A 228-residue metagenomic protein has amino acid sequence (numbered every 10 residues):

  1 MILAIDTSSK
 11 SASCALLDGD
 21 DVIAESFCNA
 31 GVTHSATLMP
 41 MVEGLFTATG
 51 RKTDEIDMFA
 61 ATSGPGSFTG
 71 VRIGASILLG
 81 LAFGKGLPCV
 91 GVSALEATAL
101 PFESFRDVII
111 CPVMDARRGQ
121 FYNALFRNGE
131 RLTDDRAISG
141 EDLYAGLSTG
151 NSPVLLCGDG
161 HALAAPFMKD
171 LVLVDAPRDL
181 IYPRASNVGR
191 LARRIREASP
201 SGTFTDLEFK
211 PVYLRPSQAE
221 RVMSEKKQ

Functional and structural regions predicted by a protein language model:
M1-P65, Y182: N-terminal beta-alpha supersecondary unit
A12, G119-F121, F209: Change "...and in nucleic-acid phosphodiester-cleaving endonucleases..." to "...and in nucleic-acid processing enzymes
D21, T33, P88-P183, Y213 (+2 more regions): Surface "functional belts" at beta-alpha junctions
G44, G84, P101, N128 (+1 more regions): Active-site catalytic microenvironments for nucleophilic, acid-base chemistry
T47-D54, A82-V92, S104, S199 (+1 more regions): Phosphate-handling active-site elements
A60-A94: DPxDG-like acidic metal-binding loop motif
R178-P211: Glycine-rich phosphate-binding/hydrolytic loop that grips phosphoryl groups
